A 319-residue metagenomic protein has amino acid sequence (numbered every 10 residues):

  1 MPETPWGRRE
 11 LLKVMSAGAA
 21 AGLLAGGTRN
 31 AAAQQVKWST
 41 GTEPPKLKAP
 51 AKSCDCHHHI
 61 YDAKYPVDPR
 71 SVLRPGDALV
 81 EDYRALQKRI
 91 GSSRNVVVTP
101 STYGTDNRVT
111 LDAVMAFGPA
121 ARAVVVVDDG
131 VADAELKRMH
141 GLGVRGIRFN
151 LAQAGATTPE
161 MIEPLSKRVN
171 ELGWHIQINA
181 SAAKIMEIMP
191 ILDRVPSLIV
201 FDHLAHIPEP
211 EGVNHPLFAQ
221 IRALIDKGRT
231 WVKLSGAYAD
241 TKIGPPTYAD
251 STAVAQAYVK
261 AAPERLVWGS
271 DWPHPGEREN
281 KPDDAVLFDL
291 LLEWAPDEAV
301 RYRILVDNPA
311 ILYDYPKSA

Functional and structural regions predicted by a protein language model:
P2-G27, V36-K52, A78-R94, P263-R265 (+1 more regions): Mid-to-C-terminal alpha-helical segments outside catalytic/metal-binding sites
Q34-L172, I178, A249: Mid-domain alpha/beta scaffold segments of enzyme catalytic cores
H58, L204, D271-W272: Active-site metal-binding loops of divalent metal-dependent hydrolases
D82-L86, D106, L165, K184 (+3 more regions): Alpha-helical packing segments of well-folded alpha/beta enzyme cores
T102-Y103, D129-G130, Q153-T157, I207-P210 (+2 more regions): Short, small-residue-enriched loops and turns at beta-alpha junctions that line or gate enzyme active sites
N107-A121, V254-V259, D283-L292: Short, electropositive alpha-helical surface patch
A156-W268, K317: Catalytic pocket-lining loop regions of alpha/beta-barrel enzymes, especially the amidohydrolase/enolase/GH5 lineages
